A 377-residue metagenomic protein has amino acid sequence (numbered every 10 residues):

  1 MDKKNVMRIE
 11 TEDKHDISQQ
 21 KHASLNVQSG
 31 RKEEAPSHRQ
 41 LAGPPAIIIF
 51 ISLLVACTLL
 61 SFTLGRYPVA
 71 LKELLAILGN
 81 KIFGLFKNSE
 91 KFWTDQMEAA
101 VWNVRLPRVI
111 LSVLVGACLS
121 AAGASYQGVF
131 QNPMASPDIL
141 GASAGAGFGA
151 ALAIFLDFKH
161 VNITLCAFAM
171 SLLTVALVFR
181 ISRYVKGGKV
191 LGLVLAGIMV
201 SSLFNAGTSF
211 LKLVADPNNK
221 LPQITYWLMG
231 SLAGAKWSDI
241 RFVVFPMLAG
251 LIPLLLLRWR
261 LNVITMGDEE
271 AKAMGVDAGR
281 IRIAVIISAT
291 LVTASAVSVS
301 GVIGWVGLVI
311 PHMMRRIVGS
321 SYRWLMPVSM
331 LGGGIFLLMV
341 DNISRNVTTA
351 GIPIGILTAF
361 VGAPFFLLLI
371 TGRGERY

Functional and structural regions predicted by a protein language model:
D2-Y377: Alpha-helical transmembrane segments in inner-membrane proteins
